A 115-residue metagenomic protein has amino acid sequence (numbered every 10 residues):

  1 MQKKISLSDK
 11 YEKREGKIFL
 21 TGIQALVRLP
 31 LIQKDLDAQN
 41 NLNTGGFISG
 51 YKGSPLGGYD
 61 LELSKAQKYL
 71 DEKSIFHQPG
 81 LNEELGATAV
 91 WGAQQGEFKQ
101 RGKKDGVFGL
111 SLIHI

Functional and structural regions predicted by a protein language model:
M1-I113: Thiamine diphosphate
